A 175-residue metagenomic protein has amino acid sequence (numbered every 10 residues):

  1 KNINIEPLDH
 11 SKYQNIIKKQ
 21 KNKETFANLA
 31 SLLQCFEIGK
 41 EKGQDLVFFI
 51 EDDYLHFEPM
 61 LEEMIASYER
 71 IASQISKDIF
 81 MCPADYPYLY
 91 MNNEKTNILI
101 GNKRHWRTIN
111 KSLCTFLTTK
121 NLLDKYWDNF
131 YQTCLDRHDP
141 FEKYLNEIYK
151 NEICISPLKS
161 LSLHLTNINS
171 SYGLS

Functional and structural regions predicted by a protein language model:
K1-Q44: Active-site-proximal specificity loops/subdomain of glycosyltransferases
N2-P7, F80, C154-S156: Conserved beta-strand scaffold positions in the cores of enzyme catalytic domains, especially in NTP/NDP-utilizing
H10-Q14, T25, D53-L55, Y86-L89 (+2 more regions): Short, solvent-exposed loop/turn segments at secondary-structure junctions
I17-K23, K95-G101, S170-L174: Short, surface-exposed amphipathic charged segments that create phosphate/polyanion-binding patches used for binding
T25-L33, N110-C114, K120, L135-N146: Conserved glycosyltransferase catalytic-site signature
L46, L55-N129: Conserved catalytic core of nucleotide-sugar-dependent glycosyltransferases
K120-N121, K125-S175: C-terminal catalytic/acceptor-binding lobe
